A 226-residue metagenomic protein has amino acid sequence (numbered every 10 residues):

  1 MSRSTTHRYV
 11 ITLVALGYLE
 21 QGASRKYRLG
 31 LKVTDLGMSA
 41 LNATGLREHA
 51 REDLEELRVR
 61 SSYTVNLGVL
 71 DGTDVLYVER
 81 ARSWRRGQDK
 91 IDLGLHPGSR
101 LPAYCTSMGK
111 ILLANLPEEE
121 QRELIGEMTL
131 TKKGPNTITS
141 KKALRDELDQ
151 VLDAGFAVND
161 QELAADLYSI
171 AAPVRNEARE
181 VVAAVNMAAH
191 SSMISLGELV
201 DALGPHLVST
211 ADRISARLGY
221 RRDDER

Functional and structural regions predicted by a protein language model:
M1-E48, D212-Y220: N-terminal helix-turn-helix
R3, V10, V33, L54 (+4 more regions): Short amphipathic alpha-helical/adjacent loop interface patches that line ligand and macromolecule-binding sites
T12-Y18, K32, N66, Y77 (+2 more regions): Residue-level recognition of specific faces of alpha-helices
A23, D71, E177-A178: Short, ordered coil/turn segments that flank beta-strands lining enzyme active or ligand-binding pockets
R28-E127: Amphipathic alpha-helical effector-binding/dimerization core of metabolite-sensing transcriptional regulators
E120-E123, M128-T129, V208-R226: Cysteine/selenocysteine-centered motifs that mediate thiol-based redox chemistry or coordinate metal-sulfur cofactors
K133-P135: Intrinsically disordered, low-complexity polar/acidic regions
T137-R213, R226: Extended hydrophobic
